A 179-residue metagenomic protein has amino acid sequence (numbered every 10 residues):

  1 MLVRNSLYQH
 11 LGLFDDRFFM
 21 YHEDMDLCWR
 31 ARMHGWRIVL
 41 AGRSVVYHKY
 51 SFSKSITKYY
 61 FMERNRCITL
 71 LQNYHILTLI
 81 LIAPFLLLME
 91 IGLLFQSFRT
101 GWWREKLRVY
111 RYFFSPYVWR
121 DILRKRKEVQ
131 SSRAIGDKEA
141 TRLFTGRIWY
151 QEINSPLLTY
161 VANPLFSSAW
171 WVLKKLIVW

Functional and structural regions predicted by a protein language model:
M1-V45: A short, conserved alpha-helix in the catalytic core of glycosyltransferases
R4, S115, I148, S155-P156 (+1 more regions): Serine/threonine-rich low-complexity intrinsically disordered regions
S6, K138, I153-S155: Short linear motifs in intrinsically disordered/low-complexity regions
Y8, F14, F18-Y21, Y47 (+2 more regions): Aromatic side chains
D26, M33, P116, G146 (+1 more regions): Intrinsically disordered regions, especially transient/low-confidence alpha-helical propensity segments and coil-helix
I38-Q151: Active-site-adjacent helix/loop segment of glycosyltransferases that harbors family-specific signature motifs
N154-W179: C-terminal non-catalytic accessory extensions
